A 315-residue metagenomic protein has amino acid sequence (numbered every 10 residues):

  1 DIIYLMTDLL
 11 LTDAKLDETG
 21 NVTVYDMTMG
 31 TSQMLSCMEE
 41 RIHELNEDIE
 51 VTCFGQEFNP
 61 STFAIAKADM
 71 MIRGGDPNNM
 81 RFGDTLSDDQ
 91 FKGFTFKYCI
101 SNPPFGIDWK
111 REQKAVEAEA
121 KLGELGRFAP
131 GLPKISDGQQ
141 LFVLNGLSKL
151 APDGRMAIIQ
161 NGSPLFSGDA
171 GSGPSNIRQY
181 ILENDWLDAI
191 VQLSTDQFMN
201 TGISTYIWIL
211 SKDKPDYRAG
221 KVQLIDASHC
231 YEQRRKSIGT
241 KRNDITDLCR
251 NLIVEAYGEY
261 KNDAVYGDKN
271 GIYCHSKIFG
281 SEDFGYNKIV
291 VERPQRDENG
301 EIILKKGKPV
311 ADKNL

Functional and structural regions predicted by a protein language model:
I2-S101, F105-E117, Q140, Q160-S163 (+3 more regions): Conserved S-adenosyl-L-methionine
G93, K97-L315: A conserved structural/catalytic subdomain of Rossmann-like adenosyl-cofactor enzymes
